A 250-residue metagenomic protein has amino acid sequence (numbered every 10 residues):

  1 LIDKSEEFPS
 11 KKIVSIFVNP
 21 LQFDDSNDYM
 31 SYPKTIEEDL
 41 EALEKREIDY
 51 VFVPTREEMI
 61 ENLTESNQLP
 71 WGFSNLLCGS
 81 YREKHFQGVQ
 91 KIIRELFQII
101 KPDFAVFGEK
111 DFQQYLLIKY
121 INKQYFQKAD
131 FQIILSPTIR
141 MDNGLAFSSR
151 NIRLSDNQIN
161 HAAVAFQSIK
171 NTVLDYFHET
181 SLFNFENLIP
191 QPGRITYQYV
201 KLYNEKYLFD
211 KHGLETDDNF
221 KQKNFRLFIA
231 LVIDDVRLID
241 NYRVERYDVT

Functional and structural regions predicted by a protein language model:
L1-R194, Y207, D235, Y242 (+1 more regions): Nucleotidyltransferase catalytic core that binds NTPs
L188-T250: Phosphate/ribose-recognition catalytic cores of enzymes acting on nucleotide-derived substrates
